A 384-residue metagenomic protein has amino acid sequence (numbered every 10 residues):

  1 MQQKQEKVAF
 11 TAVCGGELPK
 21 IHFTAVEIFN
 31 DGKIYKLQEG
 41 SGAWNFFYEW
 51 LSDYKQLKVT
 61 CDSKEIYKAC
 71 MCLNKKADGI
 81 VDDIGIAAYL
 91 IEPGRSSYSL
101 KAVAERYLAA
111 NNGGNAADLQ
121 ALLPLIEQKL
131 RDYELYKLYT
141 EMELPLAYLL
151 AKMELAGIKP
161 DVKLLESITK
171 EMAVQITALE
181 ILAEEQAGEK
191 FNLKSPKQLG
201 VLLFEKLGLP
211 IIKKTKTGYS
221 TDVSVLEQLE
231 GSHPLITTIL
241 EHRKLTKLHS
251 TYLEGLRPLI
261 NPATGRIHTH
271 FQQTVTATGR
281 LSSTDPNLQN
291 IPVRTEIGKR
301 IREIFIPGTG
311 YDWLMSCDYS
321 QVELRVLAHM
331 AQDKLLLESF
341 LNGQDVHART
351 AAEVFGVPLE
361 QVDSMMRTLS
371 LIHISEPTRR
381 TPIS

Functional and structural regions predicted by a protein language model:
M1-G40, S52-C61, Q120-E296, T309-W313 (+4 more regions): Conserved "right-hand" nucleotidyltransferase catalytic core of DNA-directed polymerases
K4, A43-K129, E141: Charged catalytic and DNA/RNA-contacting regions of genome-maintenance and nucleic-acid-processing enzymes
E65-A69, L202, V326: Phosphate- and divalent-cation-binding pockets in alpha/beta enzyme and binding domains that engage nucleotide-derived
K299, L324-R325, H329, D345-R349 (+1 more regions): Feature representing long, continuous alpha-helical segments
E303-I304, L314-C317: C-terminal RecA-like lobe
S339-F340: Conserved, non-catalytic sequence blocks in retroelement Pol enzymes and Pol-derived host proteins
V346-L369: Generic long, charged, amphipathic alpha-helical segments
I372-S384: Single conserved hydrophobic/aromatic residue that forms the stacking wall/gate of nucleotide- or nucleobase-binding
